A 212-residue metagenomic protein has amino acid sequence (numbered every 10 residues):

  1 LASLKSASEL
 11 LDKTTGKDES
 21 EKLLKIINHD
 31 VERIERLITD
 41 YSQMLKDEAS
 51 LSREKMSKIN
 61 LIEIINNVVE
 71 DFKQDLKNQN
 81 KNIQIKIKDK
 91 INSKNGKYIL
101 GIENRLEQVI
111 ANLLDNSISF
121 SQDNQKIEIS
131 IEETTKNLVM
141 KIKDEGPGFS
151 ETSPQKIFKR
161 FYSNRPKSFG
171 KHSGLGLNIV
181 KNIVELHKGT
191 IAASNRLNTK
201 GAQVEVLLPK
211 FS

Functional and structural regions predicted by a protein language model:
H29-I34: Short alpha-helical segment of the dimerization/phosphotransfer core of two-component systems
A49-E54, K94-G101: Conserved micro-motifs of the catalytic ATP-binding
K55-K73: A conserved beta-strand-to-alpha-helix junction within the catalytic ATP-binding
D75-K90: Short conserved segments within the C-terminal catalytic ATPase subdomain
S117-I118: Short helix-loop "hinge" at the ATP-lid/N-box region of the Bergerat-fold HATPase_c
F149-F161: Short conserved segment of the HATPase_c
G189-T190: Conserved glycine-rich
